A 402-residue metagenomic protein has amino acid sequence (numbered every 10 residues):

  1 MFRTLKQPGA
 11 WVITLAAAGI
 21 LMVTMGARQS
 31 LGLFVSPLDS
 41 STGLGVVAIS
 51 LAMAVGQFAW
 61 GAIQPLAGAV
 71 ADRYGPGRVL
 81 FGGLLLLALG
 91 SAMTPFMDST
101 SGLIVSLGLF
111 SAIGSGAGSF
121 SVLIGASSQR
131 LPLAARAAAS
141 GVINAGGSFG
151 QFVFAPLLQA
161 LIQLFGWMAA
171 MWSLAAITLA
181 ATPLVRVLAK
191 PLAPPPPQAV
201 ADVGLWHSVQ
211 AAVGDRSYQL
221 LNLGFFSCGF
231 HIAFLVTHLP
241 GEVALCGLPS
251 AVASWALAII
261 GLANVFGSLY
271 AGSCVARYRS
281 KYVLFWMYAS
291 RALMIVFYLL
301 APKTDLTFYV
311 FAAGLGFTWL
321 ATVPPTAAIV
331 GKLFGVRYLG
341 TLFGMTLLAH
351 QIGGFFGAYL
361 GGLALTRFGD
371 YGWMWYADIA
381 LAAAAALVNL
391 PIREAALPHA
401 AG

Functional and structural regions predicted by a protein language model:
Q29, Q57-P65, F152, G261-L269 (+1 more regions): Residue-level signature of mid-helix packing/kink "hotspots" within the transmembrane helices of 12-pass Major
L31-V35, R216-S268: Extracytoplasmic gate region of multi-pass secondary transporters
I63-G75, S268-R279, L365-T366: Helix-to-loop junctions at the C-terminal end of transmembrane segments in multipass secondary transporters
L85-D98, S290-K303: C-terminal ends and interior cores of transmembrane alpha-helices in multi-pass membrane transporters/permeases
G90, G102-G118, F226, T307-A321: Hydrophobic core of transmembrane alpha-helices in multi-pass small-molecule transporters, especially MFS/SLC-type
L107-A145, G335: Cytoplasmic helix-loop-helix junction between adjacent transmembrane helices in 12-TM secondary transporters
I143-K190: Helix-loop-helix hairpin linking two adjacent transmembrane segments in secondary transporters
V187-H207, P398-G402: Flexible cytoplasmic inter-helical loops of multi-pass small-molecule transporters
